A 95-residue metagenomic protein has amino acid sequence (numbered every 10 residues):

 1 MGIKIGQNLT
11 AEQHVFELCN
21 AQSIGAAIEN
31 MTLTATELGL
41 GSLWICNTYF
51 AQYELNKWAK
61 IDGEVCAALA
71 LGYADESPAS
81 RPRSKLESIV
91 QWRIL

Functional and structural regions predicted by a protein language model:
M1-L95: Acidic, surface-exposed loops and disordered segments
